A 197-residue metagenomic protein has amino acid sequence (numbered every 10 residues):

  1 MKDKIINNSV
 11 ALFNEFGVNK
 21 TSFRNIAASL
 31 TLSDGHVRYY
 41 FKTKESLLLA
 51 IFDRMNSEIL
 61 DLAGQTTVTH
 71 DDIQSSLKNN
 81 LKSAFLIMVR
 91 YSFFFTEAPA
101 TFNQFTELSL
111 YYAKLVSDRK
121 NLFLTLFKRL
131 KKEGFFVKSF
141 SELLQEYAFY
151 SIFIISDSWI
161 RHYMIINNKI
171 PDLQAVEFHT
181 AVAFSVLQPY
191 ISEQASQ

Functional and structural regions predicted by a protein language model:
M1, I5-N8, M55, A148: N-terminal positioning helix adjacent to the helix-turn-helix/winged-helix DNA-binding module
K4, L12, F16-S46, A50: Helix-turn-helix
F23, D53-L60: Short, basic, alpha-helical segments at the C-terminal edge of helix-turn-helix-like DNA-binding modules
A50, Q65-F93, F149: Hydrophobic alpha-helical connector segments
T66, H70, F95-F102, G134 (+2 more regions): Secondary-structure edge/capping motif, primarily at the C-terminal ends of alpha-helices and the immediately following
K78, E142-F153, D157: Short, well-structured alpha-helical segments
F93-L124, F136-Y147: Short secondary-structure transition hinges
T125-K128, R161-Q197: C-terminal peripheral helix-coil segments that are non-catalytic and often amphipathic
